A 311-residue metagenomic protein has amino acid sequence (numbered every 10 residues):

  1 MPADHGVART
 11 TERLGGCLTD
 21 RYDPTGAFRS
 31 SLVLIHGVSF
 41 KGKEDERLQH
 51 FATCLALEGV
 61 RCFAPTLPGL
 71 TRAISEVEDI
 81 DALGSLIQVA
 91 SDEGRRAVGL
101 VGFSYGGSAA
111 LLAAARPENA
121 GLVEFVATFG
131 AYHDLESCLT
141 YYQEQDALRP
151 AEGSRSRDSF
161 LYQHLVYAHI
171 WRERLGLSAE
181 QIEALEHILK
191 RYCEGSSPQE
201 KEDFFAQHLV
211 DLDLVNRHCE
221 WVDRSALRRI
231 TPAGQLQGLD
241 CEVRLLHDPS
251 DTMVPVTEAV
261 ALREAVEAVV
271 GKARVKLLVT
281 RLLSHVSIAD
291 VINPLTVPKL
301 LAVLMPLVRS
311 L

Functional and structural regions predicted by a protein language model:
M1-S30: N-terminal cap/lid segment of alpha/beta-hydrolase-fold proteins
G26-E58, A64-L67: Short, surface-exposed "cap/lid" segments of acyl-processing enzymes
K43-F51, F63-G99, A114-P117, P294: Catalytic nucleophile-loop/oxyanion-hole region of alpha/beta-hydrolase and closely related hydrolase-like folds
L100-F103, A127-F129, L246: Short beta-strand immediately N-terminal to the catalytic nucleophile in serine-hydrolase-like folds
G102-A110: Gly/Ala-rich beta-loop-alpha elbow adjacent to hydrolase catalytic centers
L112-Q199: Alpha/beta-hydrolase-fold enzymes
T140, S196-R229, A233, V260-E264 (+1 more regions): C-terminal catalytic histidine-bearing segment of alpha/beta-hydrolase fold enzymes
L239, L245-H247, D251: Short beta-strand/loop motif that positions the catalytic acidic residue of the alpha/beta-hydrolase fold
